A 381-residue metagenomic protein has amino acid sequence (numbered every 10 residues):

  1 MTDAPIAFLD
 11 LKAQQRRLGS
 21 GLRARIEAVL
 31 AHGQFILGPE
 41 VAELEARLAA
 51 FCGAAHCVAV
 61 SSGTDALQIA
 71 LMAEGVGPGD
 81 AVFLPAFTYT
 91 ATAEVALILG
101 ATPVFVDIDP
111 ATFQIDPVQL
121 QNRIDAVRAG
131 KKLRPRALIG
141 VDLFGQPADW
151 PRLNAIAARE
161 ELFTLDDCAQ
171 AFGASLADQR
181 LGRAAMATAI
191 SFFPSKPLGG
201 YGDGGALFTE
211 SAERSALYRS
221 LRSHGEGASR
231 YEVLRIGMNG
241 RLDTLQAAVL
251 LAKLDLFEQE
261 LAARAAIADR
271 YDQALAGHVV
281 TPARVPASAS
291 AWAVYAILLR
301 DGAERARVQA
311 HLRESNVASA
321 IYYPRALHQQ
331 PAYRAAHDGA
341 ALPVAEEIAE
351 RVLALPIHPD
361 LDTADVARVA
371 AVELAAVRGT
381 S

Functional and structural regions predicted by a protein language model:
M1-Q34, P39, S315: N-terminal "arm"/small-domain region of PLP-dependent enzymes with the aminotransferase-like
I6, D80-A81, L162-F163: Hydrophobic "anchor" residues on beta-strands that sit immediately upstream of conserved functional sites
K12, V41-A46, A54-A55, V118 (+6 more regions): PLP-dependent aminotransferase class I/II
G33-A81, V95-L99, F105-D107, Q179: Phosphate-binding glycine-rich loop
T88-A93: Conserved coil-to-alpha-helix start sites within the AMP-binding
L99, R159-E160, S315: Helix C-cap/helix->beta junction micro-motif
T102-T112, A320: Short beta-strand->loop structural element characteristic of the AMP-binding/adenylate-forming
A111-G200, A206-F208, A354: Active-site phosphate-binding strand-loop segment of PLP-dependent enzymes
